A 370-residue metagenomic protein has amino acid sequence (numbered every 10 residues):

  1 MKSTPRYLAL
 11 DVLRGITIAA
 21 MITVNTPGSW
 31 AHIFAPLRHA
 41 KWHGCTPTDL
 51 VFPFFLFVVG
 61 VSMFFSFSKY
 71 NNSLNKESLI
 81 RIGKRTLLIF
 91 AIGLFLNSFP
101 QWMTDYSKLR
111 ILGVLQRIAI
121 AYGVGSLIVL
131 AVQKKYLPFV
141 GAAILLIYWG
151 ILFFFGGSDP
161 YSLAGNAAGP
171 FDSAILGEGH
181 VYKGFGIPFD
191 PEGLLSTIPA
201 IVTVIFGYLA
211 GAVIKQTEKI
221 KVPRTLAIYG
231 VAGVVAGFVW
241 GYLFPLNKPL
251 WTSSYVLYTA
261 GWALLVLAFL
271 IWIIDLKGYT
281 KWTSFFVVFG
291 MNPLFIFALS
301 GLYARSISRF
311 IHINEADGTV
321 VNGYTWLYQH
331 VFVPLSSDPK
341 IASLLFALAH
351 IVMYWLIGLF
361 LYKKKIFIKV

Functional and structural regions predicted by a protein language model:
M1-V370: Alpha-helical transmembrane segments and their immediate juxtamembrane cytosolic regions
